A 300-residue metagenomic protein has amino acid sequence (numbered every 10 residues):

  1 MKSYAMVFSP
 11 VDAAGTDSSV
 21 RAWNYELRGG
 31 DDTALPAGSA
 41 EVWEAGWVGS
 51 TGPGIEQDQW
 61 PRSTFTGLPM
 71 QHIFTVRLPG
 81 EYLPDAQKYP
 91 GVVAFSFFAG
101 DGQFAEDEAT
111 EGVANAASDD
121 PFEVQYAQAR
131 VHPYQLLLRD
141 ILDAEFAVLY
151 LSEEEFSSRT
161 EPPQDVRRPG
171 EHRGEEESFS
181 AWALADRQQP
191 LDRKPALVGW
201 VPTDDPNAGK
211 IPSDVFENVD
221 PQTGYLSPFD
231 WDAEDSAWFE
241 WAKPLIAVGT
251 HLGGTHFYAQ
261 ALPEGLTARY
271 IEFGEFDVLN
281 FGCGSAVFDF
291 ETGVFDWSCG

Functional and structural regions predicted by a protein language model:
M1-G300: Preference for intrinsically disordered or flexible, low-complexity segments and adjacent hinge/connector residues
